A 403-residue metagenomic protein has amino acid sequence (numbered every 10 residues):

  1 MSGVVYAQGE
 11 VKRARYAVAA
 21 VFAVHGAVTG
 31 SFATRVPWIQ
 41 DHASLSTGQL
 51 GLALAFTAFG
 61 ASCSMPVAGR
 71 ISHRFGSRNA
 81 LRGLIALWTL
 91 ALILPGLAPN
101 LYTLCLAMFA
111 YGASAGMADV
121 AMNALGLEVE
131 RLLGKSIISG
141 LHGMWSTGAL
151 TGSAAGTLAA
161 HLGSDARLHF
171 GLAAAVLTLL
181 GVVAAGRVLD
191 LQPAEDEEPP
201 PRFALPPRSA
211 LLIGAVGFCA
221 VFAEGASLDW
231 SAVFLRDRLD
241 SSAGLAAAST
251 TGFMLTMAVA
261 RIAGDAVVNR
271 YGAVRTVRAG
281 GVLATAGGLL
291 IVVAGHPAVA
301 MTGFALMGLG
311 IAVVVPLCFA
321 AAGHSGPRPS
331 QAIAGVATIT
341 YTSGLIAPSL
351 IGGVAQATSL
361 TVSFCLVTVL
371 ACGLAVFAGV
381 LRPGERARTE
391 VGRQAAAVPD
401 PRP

Functional and structural regions predicted by a protein language model:
A20, A91, Y102-Y111, G287 (+1 more regions): Paired small-residue
T34-G48, D229-L245: Short amphipathic helix-loop junctions that connect adjacent transmembrane helices in Major Facilitator Superfamily/SLC
I39-Q40, I71-S72, L158-G163, L235-R236 (+4 more regions): Interfacial helix-cap and linker-helix signal at transmembrane-aqueous boundaries of multi-pass secondary transporters
S44, G76, L97-Y102, D240 (+2 more regions): Helix-breaking motifs and short loop linkers at transmembrane-helix boundaries and internal kinks in secondary membrane
C63-Y102: Conserved MFS/SLC helix-loop-helix module at the cytosolic interface between two early adjacent transmembrane helices
S64-S77, A160, A260-A273, A355-Q356: Helix-to-loop junctions at the C-terminal end of transmembrane segments in multipass secondary transporters
M117-L132, A312-G326: Intracellular juxtamembrane helix-capping segments at the cytosolic ends of symmetry-related transmembrane helices
R167-G186, V362-V380: Symmetry-related core transmembrane helices of the 12-TM Major Facilitator Superfamily/SLC fold
